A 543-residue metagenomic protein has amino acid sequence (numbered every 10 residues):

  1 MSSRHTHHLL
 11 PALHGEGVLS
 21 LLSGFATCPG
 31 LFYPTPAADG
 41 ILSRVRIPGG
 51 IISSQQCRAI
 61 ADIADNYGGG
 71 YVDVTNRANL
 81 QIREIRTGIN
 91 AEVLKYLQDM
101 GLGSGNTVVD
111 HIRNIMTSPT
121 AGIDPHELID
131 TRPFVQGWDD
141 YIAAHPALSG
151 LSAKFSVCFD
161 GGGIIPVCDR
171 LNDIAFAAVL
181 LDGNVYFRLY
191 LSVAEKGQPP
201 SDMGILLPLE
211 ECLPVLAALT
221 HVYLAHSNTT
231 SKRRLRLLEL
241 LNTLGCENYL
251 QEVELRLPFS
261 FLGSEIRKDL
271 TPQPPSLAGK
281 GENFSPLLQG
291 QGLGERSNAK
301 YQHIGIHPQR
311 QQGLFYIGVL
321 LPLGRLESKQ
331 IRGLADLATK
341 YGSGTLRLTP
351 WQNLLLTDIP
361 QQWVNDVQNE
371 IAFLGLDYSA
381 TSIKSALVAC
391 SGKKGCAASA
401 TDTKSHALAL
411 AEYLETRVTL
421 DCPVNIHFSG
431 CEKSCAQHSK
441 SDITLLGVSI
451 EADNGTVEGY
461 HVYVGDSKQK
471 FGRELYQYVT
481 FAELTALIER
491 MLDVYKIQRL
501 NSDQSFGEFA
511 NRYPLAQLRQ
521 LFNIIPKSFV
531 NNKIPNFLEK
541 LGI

Functional and structural regions predicted by a protein language model:
S2-H7, P11-L21, T35, G40-Y186 (+3 more regions): Small-residue-enriched alpha-helical segments and adjacent helix-cap loops that form tight helix-helix packing
G70-V74, L148-S152, L224-T243, E247-L250 (+5 more regions): Flexible, glycine/charged-enriched surface loops at secondary-structure junctions
E84, G88-I89, M100, L224-K268 (+4 more regions): Terminal amphipathic helices with adjacent charged low-complexity linkers/tails
I115, F155-G161, R233-C246, I266-K268 (+7 more regions): A glycine-rich phosphate-binding loop feature that marks nucleotide/adenosyl-phosphate handling sites
S149-C246, L250, S439-L500: Mobile "lid/hinge" segments at catalytic clefts and subdomain interfaces of large enzymes
L250-K268, N298-Q352, Q361: Acidic, glycine-rich loop-and-beta core segments that form the ion-binding/anion-interacting portion of active sites
A278-G281, Q289-G292: Glycine-biased, low-complexity coil/linker segments
P308-F315, P322-L346, I488, L492-S502 (+1 more regions): Long hydrophobic segments that form regular secondary structure
